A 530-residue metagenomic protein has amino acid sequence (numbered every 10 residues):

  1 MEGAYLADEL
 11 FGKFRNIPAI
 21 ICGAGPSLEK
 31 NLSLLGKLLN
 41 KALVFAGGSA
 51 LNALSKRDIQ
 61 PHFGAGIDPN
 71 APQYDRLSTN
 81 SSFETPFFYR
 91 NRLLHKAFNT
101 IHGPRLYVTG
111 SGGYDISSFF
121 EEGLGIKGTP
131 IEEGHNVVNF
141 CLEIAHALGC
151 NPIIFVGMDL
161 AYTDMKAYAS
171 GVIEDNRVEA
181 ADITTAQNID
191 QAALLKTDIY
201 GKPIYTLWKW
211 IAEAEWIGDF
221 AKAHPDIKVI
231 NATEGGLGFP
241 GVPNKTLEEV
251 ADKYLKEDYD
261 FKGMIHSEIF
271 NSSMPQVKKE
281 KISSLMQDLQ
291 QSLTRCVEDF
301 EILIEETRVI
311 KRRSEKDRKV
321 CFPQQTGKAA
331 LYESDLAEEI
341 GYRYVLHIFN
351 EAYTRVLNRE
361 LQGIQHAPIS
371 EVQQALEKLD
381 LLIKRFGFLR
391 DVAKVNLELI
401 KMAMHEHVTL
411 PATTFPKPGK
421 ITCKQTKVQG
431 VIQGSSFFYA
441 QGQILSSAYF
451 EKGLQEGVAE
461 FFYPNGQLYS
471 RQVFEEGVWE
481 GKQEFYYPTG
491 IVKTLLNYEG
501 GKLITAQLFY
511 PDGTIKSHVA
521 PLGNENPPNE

Functional and structural regions predicted by a protein language model:
M1, N52-L148, K202, E360-L410: Acidic/Gly/His-enriched mid-domain segments of enzyme catalytic cores or analogous surface patches that mediate
E2-F14, E29-L34: A short, basic/flexible loop-to-alpha-helix module at the beginning of a structural domain
G48-D68, A145-G171, V356: Glycine-rich phosphate/pyrophosphate-binding loops and their adjacent beta-strand/loop elements at enzyme active sites
A65-N70, S78-E84, V108, G171-D190 (+1 more regions): Acidic, Ser/Thr-rich peripheral helices and adjacent loops at domain boundaries
G134-H135, I183-G236: Polyanion-binding loop/helix "lid" in catalytic or ligand-binding cores
A223-P411: Long, compositionally biased charged/polar accessory segments in the mid-to-C-terminal portions of proteins
L410-E530: Glycine/tyrosine- and acidic-biased, solvent-exposed loop/turn segments at the edges of beta-strands
